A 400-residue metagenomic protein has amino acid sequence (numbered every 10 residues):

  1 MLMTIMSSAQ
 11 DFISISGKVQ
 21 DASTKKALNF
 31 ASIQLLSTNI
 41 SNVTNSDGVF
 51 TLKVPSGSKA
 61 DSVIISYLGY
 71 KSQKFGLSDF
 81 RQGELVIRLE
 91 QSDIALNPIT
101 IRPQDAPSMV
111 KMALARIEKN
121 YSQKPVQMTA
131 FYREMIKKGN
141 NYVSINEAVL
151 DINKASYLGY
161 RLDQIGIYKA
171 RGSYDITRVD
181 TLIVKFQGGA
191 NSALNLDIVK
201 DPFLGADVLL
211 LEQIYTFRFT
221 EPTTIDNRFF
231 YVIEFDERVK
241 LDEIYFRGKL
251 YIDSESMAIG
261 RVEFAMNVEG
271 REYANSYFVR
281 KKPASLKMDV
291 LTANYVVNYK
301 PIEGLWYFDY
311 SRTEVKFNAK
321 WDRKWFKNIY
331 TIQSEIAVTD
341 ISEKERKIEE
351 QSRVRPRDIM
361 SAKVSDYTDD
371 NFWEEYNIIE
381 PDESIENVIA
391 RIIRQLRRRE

Functional and structural regions predicted by a protein language model:
F12-L28: Structural motif
K25, L52-A60: Short Pro-Gly-centered beta-turn/loop motif in secreted/extracellular proteins
A31-L35, V63, I101: Hydrophobic beta-strand segments
N39-V49: Short, acidic Ser/Thr/Gly-rich low-complexity loop/linker segments typical of extracellular and cell-surface proteins
F50-L52, G83-L85: Short strand-edge motifs at loop-to-beta-strand transitions and within beta-strands of extracellular beta-rich domains
S62-K74: A short, solvent-exposed loop/turn motif at the edges and junctions of modular extracellular/periplasmic domains
R88-Y215, D226-F229, V279, A284-E400: Surface-exposed, low-complexity/disordered segments and acidic/polar micro-motifs at processing/linker regions
F203-S254, A258-M266, K300-P301, W306: Extended beta-strand-rich segments in extracellular/periplasmic secretory proteins, especially within noncatalytic
